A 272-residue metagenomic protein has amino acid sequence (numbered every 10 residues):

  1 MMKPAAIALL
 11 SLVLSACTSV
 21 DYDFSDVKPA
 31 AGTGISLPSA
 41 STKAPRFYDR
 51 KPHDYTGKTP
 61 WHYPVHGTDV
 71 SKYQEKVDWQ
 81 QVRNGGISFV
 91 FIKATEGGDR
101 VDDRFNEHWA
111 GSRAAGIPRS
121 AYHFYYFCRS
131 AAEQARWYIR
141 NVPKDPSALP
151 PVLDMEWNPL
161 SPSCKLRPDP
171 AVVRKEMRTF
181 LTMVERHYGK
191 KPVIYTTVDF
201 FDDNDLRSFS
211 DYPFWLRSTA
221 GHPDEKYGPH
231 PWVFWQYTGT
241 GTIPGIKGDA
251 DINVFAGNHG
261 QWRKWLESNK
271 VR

Functional and structural regions predicted by a protein language model:
M1-A6: Bacterial N-terminal signal peptides that target proteins for export
S15-A16: C-terminal motif of bacterial Sec signal peptides marking the signal peptidase cleavage site
D21-G67, F209-R272: Functionally critical loop-and-helix segments that line ligand-binding/catalytic clefts of soluble enzyme domains
P60-K76, K93-R178, E185-H187: Substrate-binding cleft of extracellular glycoside hydrolase catalytic domains
S88, P118, K191: Residue-level detector of anion-binding/catalytic polar loops
P150-G228: Catalytic domains of cell-wall/extracellular-matrix polysaccharide-remodeling enzymes, centered on de-N-acetylation
